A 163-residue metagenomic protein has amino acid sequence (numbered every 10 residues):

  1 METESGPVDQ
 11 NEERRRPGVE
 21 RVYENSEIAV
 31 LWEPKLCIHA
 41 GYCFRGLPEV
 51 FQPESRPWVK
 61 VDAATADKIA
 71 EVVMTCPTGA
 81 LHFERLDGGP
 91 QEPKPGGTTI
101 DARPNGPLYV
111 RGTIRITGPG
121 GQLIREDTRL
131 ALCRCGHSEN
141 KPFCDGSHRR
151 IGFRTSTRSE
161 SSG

Functional and structural regions predicted by a protein language model:
M1-E27, E160-G163: Iron-sulfur (Fe-S) cluster-binding modules
E4-N11, V61-L86, T98-R115: Short Fe-S-cluster ligation motifs
P17-I38, F51-E71, L86-Q91, G121-L132: Ferredoxin-like iron-sulfur electron-transfer modules
C37, C76, C133-C135, C144: Short cysteine-rich clusters marking metal-coordination/redox-active sites
G41-E49, Y109-Q122: A short, structured beta-strand/loop element
Y42-S55, V73-D87, K141-R150: Iron-sulfur cluster-binding cysteine motifs and their immediate structural context in ferredoxin-like electron-transfer
Q52-T65, G89-G97, H148-G163: Short cysteine/histidine-rich metal-coordination sites, predominantly Zn2+-binding motifs
L81, V110, L130-L132, F143-C144: Short, structured motif recognition centered on aromatic/hydrophobic residues
